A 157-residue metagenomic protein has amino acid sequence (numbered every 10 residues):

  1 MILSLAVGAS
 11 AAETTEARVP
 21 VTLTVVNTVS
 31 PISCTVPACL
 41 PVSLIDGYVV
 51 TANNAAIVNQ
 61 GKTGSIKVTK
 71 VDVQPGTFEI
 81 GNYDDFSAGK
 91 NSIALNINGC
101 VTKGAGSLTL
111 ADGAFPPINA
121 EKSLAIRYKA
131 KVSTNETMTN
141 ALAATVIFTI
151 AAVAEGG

Functional and structural regions predicted by a protein language model:
M1-S4: Bacterial N-terminal signal peptides
V7-G64, T69-K70, G76-F78, S133-G157: Short, polar/proline-rich extracytoplasmic segments that appear immediately after membrane translocation
R18, K90, K103, R127-K129: Arginine residue identity/basic-tract feature
V42-Y48, K103-S123: Solvent-exposed, conformationally flexible loop/turn segments
I66-A114: Surface-exposed binding patches on compact interaction domains or structured appendages
K122-N135: Short edge beta-strand/strand-turn motifs with a hydrophobic/aromatic core and a Ser/Thr and/or Pro "cap." The feature
